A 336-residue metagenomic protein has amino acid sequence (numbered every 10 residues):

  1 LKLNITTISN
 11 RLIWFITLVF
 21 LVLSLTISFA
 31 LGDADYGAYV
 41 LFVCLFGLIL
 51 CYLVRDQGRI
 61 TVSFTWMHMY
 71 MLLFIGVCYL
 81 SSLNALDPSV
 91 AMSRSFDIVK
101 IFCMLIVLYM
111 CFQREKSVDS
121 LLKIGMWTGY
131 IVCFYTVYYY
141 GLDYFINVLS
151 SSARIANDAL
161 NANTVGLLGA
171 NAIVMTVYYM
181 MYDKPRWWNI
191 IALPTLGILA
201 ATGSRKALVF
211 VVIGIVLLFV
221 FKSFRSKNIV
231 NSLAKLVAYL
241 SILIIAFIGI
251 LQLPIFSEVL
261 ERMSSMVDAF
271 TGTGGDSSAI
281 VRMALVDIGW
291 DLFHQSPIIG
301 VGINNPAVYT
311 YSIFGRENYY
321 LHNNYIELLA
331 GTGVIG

Functional and structural regions predicted by a protein language model:
L1-Y79, S89, Q113-K123, Y179-P185 (+1 more regions): Transmembrane signal-anchor hairpin modules in multi-pass inner-membrane enzymes, especially those that act on
L31-D33, N84-M92, A200-A201: Membrane-interface helix caps and helix-loop-helix hairpins in membrane proteins
D35-V54, S95-I106, T164-I173, V209-V216 (+1 more regions): Membrane-embedded alpha-helical segments of multi-pass membrane proteins, especially the transmembrane helices
W66-I75, P88-C111, S120, I124 (+4 more regions): Aromatic-anchored transmembrane helix interface
Y70-L73, K123-F134, A192-P194, I229-L253: Hydrophobic alpha-helical membrane-interfacial segments at the cytosolic entry of transmembrane helices
Y79, C103, D119-V148, A159-R225: Alpha-helical transmembrane segments of multi-pass inner-membrane proteins
I146-D158, T271-T332: Long extracytoplasmic/lumenal interhelical loops at the membrane interface of multi-pass membrane proteins
A201-T202, F219-G272, W290-Q295: A membrane-periplasm/extracellular boundary helix in multi-pass inner-membrane enzymes that assemble envelope glycans
